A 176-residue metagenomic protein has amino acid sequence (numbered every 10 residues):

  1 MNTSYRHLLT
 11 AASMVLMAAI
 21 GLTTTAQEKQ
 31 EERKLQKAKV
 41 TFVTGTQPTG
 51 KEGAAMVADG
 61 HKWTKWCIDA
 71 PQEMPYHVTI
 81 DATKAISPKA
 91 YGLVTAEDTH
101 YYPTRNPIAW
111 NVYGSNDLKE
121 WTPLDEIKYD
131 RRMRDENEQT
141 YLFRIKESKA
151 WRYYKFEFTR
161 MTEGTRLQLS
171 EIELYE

Functional and structural regions predicted by a protein language model:
N2-A12: Bacterial N-terminal signal peptides that target proteins for export
H7, I20-G21, A38-T41: Low-complexity intrinsically disordered segments
A11-G21: Bacterial N-terminal signal peptides
L22-A26: Sec/Tat signal peptide C-region and signal peptidase I cleavage site
Q27-E28, T49-D125, Y141-E176: Aromatic, loop-rich ligand-recognition surfaces of beta-strand-rich domains
E28-V43: Short N-terminal segments immediately surrounding and downstream of signal-peptide cleavage
K128-R134: Surface-exposed loop and turn segments in beta-propeller and other repeat-based domains that flank or scaffold
E136-Q139: Aromatic sugar-binding surface patches on proteins that engage polysaccharides or sugar-phosphate polymers
